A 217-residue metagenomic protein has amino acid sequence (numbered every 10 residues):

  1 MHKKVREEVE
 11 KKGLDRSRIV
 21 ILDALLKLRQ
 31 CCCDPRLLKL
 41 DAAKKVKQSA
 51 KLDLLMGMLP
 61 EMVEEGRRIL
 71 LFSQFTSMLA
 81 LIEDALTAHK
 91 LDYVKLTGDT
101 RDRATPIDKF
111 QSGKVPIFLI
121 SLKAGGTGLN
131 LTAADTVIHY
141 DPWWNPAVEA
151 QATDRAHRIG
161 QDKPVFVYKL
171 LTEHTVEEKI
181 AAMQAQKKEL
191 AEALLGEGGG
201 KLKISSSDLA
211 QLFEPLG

Functional and structural regions predicted by a protein language model:
M1-E7: Cytochrome P450 catalytic domain signature, combining two hallmark sequence patches
H2, L25, L79, K187-K188: Short amphipathic alpha-helical/adjacent loop interface patches that line ligand and macromolecule-binding sites
E8-L129, G199, S206-G217: Conserved Helicase C-terminal RecA-like lobe
G98, T105-P106, I117-I204: SF2 helicase/translocase ATPase core recognition
